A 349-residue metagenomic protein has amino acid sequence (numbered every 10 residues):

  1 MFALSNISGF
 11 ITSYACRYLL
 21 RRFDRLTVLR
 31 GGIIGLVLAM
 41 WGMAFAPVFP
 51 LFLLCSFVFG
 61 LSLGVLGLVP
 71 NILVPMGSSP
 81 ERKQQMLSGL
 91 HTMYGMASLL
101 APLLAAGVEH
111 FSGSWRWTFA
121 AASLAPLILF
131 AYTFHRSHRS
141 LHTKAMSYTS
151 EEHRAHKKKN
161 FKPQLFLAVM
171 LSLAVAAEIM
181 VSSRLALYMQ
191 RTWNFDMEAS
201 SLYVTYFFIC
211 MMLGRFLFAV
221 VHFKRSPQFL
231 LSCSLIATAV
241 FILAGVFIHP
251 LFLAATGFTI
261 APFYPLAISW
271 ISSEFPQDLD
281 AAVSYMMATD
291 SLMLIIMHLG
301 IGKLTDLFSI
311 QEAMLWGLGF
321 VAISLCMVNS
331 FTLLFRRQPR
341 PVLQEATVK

Functional and structural regions predicted by a protein language model:
S5-Y14, L99, F208-M212, F216 (+1 more regions): Residue-level signature of mid-helix packing/kink "hotspots" within the transmembrane helices of 12-pass Major
I11-P47: Conserved MFS/SLC helix-loop-helix module at the cytosolic interface between two early adjacent transmembrane helices
T12-D24, G214-S226, T305-D306: Helix-to-loop junctions at the C-terminal end of transmembrane segments in multipass secondary transporters
D24, F45-P50, N194, A244-I248 (+1 more regions): Helix-breaking motifs and short loop linkers at transmembrane-helix boundaries and internal kinks in secondary membrane
V65-S78, P262-F275: Intracellular juxtamembrane helix-capping segments at the cytosolic ends of symmetry-related transmembrane helices
G89-H138: Helix-loop-helix hairpin linking two adjacent transmembrane segments in secondary transporters
K162-T205, I209-M212: Extracytoplasmic gate region of multi-pass secondary transporters
Q228-A267: C-terminal transmembrane helical hairpin of 12-TM major facilitator-type secondary transporters
